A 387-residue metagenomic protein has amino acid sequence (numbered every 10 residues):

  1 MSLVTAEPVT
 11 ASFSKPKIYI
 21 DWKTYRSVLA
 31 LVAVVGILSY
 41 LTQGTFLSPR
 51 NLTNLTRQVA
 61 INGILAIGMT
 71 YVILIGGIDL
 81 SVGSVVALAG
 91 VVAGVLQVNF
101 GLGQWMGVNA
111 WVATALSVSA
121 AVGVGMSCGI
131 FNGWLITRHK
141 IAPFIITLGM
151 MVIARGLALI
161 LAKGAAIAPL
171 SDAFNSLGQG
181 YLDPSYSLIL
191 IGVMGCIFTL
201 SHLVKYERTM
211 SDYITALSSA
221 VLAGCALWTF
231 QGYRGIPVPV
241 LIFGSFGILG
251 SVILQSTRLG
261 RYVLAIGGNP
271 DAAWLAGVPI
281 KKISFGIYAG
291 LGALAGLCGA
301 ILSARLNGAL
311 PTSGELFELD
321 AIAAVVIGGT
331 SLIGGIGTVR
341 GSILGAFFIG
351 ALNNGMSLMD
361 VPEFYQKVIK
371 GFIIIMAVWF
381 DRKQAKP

Functional and structural regions predicted by a protein language model:
M1-G36, A165-A166, C196-R208, C225 (+3 more regions): Cytosolic-side transmembrane-helix boundaries in multi-pass membrane proteins
S2-A66, A93, F100-S117: Membrane-interfacial amphipathic/re-entrant helices at transmembrane-helix boundaries
V35-G101, F131-F144, L159, A272 (+3 more regions): Single transmembrane alpha-helix segments in multi-pass membrane proteins
Q58-M69, L88, G149-V152, L241-I248 (+6 more regions): Hydrophobic alpha-helical segments embedded in the membrane of multi-pass proteins
L102-M151, G345: Alpha-helical transmembrane segments within multi-pass membrane transporters and channels
G129-F131, Y288-G299, R305-G371: Transmembrane alpha-helical segments in multi-pass inner-membrane proteins
A154-S256, L306-P311: Transmembrane helix-bundle core of multi-pass membrane transporters and related energy-transducing complexes
L259-S284: Short cytoplasmic-facing helical segments at TM-TM junctions of multi-pass membrane proteins
